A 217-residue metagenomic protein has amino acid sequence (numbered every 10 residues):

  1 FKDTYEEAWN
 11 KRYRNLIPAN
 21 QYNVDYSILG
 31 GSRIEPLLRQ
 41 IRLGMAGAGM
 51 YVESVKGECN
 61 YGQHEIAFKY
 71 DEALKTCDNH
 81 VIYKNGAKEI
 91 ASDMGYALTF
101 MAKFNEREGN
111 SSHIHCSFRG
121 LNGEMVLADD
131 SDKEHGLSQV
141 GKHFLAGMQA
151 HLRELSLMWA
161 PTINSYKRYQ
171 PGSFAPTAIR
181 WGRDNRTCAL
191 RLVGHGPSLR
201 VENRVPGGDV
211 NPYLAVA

Functional and structural regions predicted by a protein language model:
F1-A217: Glycine-rich, acidic/polar active-site loops that bind/position phosphate-bearing ligands
